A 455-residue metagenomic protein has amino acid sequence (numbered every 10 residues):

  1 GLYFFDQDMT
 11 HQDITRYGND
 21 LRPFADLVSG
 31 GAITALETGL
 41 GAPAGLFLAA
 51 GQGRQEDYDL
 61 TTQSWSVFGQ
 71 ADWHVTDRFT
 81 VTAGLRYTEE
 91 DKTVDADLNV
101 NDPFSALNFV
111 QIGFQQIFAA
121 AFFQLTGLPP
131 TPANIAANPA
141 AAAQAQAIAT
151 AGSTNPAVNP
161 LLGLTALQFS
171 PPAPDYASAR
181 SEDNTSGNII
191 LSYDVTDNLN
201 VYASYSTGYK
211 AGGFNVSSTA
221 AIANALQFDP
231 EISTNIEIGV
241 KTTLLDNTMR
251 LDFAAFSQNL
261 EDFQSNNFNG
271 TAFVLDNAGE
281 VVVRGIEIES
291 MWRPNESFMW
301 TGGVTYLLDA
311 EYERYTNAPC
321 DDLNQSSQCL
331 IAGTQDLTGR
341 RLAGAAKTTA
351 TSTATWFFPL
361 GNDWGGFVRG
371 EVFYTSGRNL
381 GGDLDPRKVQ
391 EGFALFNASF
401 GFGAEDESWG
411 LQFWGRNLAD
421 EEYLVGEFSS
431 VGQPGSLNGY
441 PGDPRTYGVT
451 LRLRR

Functional and structural regions predicted by a protein language model:
G1, F5, A49-E90, A96 (+7 more regions): Outer-membrane beta-barrel transmembrane strands
F4-D8, Y87-T93, V100, Y205-A211 (+8 more regions): Transmembrane beta-strands of outer-membrane beta-barrel pores
R16-Q55, T93-S178, N215-Q227, S265-D276 (+2 more regions): Solvent-exposed loop segments that connect transmembrane elements
R78, N198, L245-T248, S297 (+2 more regions): Short loop/turn motifs that connect adjacent beta-strands in outer-membrane beta-barrel proteins
V81-L85, V201, M249-F253, W300-G302 (+5 more regions): Transmembrane beta-strands of outer-membrane beta-barrel proteins
S192-S217, Q227-I286, S290-R293, M299 (+1 more regions): Membrane-embedded beta-barrel scaffold of Gram-negative outer-membrane proteins
D252-N259, N277-G382, R452-R454: Gram-negative outer-membrane beta-barrel transporters
S297, E371-G381, F402-R455: C-terminal beta-signal and adjacent terminal beta-strands/loops of Gram-negative outer-membrane beta-barrel proteins
